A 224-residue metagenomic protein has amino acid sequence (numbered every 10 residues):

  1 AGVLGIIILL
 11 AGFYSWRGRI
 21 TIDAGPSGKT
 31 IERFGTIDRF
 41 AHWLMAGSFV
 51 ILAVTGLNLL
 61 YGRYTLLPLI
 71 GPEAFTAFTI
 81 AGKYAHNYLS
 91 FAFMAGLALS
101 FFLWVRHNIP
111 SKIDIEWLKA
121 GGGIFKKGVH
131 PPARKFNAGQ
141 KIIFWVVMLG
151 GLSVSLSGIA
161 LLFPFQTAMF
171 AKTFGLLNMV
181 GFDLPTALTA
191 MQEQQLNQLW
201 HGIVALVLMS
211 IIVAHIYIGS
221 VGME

Functional and structural regions predicted by a protein language model:
A1-E224: Membrane-embedded alpha-helical bundles that constitute the cytochrome b-like, heme-associated redox core of multi-pass
